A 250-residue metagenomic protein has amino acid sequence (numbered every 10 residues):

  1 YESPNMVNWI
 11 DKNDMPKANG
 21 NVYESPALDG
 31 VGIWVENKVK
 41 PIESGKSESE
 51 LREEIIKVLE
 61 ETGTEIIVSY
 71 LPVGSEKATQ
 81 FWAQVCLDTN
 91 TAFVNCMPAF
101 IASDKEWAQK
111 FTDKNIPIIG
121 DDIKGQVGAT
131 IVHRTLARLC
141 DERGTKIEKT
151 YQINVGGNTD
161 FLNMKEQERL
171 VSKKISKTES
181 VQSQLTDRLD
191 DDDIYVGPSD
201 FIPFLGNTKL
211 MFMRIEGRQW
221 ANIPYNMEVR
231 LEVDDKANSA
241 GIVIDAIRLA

Functional and structural regions predicted by a protein language model:
Y1-A92, M97, I101-F111, N226-A250: Metallocofactor- and cofactor-centric catalytic cores in central/energy metabolism, strongly enriched
N5, V127-L249: Active-site-lining helix/loop region of Rossmann-like oxidoreductase modules
G32-W34, V58-E61, A83-C86, K114-I116 (+3 more regions): Generic detector of short, locally flexible boundary/turn motifs and exposed helical patches
S75-K77, F81-T89, V94-E168: Glycine-/Pro-rich loop/turn segments that contact NAD(P) or position catalytic residues in Rossmann-like domains
